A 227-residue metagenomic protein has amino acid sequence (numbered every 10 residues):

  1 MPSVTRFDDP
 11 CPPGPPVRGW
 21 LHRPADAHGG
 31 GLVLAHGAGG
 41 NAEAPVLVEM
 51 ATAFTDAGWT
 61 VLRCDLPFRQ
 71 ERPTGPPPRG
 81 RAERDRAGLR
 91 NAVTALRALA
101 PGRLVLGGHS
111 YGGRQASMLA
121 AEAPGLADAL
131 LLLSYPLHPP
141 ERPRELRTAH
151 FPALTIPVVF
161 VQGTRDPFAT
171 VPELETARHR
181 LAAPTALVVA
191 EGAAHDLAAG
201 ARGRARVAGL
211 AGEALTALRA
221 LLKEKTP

Functional and structural regions predicted by a protein language model:
F7-R103, A198-A199, A205: Serine-hydrolase catalytic machinery in alpha/beta-hydrolase-like enzymes
L47, R144-R147, I156, A169-R178: Short alpha-helix in the alpha/beta-hydrolase fold that links the catalytic acid
L89-A153: Primarily recognizes the serine-hydrolase "nucleophile elbow" in alpha/beta-hydrolase and SGNH/GDSL folds
L154-T155, F160-Q162, D166: Short beta-strand/loop motif that positions the catalytic acidic residue of the alpha/beta-hydrolase fold
T164-A169, H195-D196: Acidic catalytic loop of the alpha/beta-hydrolase fold
R180-L197: Catalytic histidine neighborhood in serine/cysteine hydrolases with alpha/beta-hydrolase-type architecture
A193, A201-P227: Catalytic active-site module of serine/aspartate enzymes centered on a nucleophile-bearing elbow/loop
